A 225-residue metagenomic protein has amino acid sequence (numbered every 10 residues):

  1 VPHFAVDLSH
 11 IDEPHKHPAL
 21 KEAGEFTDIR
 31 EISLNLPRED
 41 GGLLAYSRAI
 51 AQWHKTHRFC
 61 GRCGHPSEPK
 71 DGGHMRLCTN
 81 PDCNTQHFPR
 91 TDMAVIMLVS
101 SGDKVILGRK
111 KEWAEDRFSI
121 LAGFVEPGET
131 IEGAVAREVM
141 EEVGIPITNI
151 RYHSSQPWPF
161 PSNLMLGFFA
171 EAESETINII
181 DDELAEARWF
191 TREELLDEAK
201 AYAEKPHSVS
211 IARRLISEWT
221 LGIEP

Functional and structural regions predicted by a protein language model:
V1, S101-D103, S174: Short acidic-glycine loop/turn motifs at beta-strand connectors
V1-H57, E68-K70, A114-F118, I180-P225: Nudix hydrolase/Nudix homology domain
A5, F59, L77, I96-L98 (+3 more regions): Conserved hydrophobic/aromatic beta-strand scaffold that supports enzyme active sites
A45-L98: Cys/His-rich short segments
R76-S119, F124, P146-I147: N-terminal strand-loop-strand
S119-S154, F168, S174-T176: The catalytic Nudix box helix
Q156-M165: Acidic pyrophosphate-coordinating catalytic loop
L164-A187: Non-heme Fe(II)/2-oxoglutarate
